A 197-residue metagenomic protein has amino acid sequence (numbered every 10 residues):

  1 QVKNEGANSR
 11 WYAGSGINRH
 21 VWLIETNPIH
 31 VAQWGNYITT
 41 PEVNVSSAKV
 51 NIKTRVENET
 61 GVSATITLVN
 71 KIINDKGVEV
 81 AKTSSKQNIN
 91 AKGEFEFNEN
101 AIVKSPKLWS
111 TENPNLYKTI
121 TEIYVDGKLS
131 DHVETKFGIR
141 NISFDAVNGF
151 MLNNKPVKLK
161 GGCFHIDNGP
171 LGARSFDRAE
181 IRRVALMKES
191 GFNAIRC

Functional and structural regions predicted by a protein language model:
Q1-C197: Secreted/periplasmic carbohydrate-active enzymes, especially glycoside hydrolases
